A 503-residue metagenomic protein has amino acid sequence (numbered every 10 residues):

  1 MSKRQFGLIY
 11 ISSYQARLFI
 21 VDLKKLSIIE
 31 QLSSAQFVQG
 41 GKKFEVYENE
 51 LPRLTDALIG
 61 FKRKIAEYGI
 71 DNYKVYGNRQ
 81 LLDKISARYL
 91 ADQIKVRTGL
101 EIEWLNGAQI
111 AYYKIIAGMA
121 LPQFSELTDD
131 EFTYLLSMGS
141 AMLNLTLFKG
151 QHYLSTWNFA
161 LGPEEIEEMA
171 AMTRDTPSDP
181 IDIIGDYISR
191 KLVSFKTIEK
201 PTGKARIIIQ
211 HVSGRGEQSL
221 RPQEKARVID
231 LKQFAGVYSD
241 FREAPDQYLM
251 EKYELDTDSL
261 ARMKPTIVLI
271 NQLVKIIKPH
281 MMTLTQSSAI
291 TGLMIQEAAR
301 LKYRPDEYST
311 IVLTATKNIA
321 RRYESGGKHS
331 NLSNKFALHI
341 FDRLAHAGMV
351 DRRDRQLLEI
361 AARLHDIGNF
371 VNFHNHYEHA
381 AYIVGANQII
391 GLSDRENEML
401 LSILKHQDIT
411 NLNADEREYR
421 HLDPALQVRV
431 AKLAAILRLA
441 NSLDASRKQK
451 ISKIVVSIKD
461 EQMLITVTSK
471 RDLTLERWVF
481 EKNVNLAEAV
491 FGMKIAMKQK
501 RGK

Functional and structural regions predicted by a protein language model:
M1-I29, P122-F159, H211: Gly/Thr-rich phosphate-binding beta-strand-loop-beta motif of the actin/hexokinase/Hsp70
Y14, D71, H280: Short acidic/polar active-site loop segments enriched in Thr and Asp
L23, V38-I59, R63, E67 (+7 more regions): Helical "lid/coupling" subdomains associated with nucleotide-phosphate turnover
D71-Y73, I85: Post-signal peptide N-terminal segment of secreted/secretory-pathway proteins
K84-A91, R477, E481: Short, surface-exposed alpha-helical segments at coil->helix boundaries
H280, F491-K503: A short amphipathic beta-strand at an alpha->beta junction
S446, K450-I495: Low-complexity, glycine/alanine/valine/leucine- and proline-rich hydrophobic stretches
